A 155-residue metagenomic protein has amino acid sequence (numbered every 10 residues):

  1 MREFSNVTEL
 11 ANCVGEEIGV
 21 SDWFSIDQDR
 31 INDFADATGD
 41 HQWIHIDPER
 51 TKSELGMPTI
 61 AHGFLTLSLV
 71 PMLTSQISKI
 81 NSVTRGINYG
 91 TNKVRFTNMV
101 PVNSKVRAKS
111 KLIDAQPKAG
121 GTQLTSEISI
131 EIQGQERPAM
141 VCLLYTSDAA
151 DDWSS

Functional and structural regions predicted by a protein language model:
M1-C13, V100-S147: HotDog/MaoC-like acyl-thioester-processing domains
M1-N88: Hot-dog-fold acyl-thioester-processing enzymes
H62, V102, A150-D151: Single, functionally critical "micro-switch" positions that shape active/binding sites and transmembrane helices
T91-V94: Short alpha-helix capping/helix-loop boundary micro-motifs
F96-N98: Beta-strand-rich interaction surfaces with strong enrichment in secreted/lumenal proteins
Y145, A149-S155: Single conserved hydrophobic/aromatic residue that forms the stacking wall/gate of nucleotide- or nucleobase-binding
